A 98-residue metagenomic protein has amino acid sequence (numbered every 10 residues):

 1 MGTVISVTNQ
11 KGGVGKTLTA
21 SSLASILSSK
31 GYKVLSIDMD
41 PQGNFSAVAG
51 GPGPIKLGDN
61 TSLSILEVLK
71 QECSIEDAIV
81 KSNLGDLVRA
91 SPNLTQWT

Functional and structural regions predicted by a protein language model:
M1-T98: P-loop NTP-binding core
